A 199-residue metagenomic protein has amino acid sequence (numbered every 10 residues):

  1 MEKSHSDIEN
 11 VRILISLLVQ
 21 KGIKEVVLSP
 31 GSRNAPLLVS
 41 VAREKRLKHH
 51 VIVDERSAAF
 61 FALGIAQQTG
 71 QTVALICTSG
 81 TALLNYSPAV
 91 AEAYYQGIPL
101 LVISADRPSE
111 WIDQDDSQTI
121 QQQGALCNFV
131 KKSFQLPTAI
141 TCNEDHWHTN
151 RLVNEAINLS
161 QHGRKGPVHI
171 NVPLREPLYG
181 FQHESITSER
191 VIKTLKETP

Functional and structural regions predicted by a protein language model:
E2-P199: N-terminal alpha/beta PP-like core and its mobile active-site loop of ThDP/TPP-dependent enzymes
